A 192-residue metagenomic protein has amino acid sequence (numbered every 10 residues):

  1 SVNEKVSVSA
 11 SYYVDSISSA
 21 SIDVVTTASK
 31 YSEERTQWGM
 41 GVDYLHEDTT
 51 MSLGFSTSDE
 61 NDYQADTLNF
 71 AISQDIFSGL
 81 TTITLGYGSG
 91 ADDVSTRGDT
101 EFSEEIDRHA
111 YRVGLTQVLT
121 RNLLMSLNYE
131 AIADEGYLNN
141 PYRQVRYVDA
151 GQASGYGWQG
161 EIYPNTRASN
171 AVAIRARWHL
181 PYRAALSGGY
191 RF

Functional and structural regions predicted by a protein language model:
S1-V2, M40-Y44, F70-Q74, V113-Q117 (+1 more regions): Residues on the lipid-exposed face of transmembrane beta-strands in outer-membrane beta-barrel proteins
K5-V8, D48-L53, S78-I83, R121-L127 (+1 more regions): Repeated loop/turn-to-beta-strand initiation elements of outer-membrane beta-barrel proteins
A10-V14, L53-T57, L68-F70, L85-S89 (+2 more regions): Transmembrane beta-barrel strands of outer-membrane/channel proteins
S11, S21-T26, Y63-A71, G86 (+2 more regions): Outer-membrane beta-barrel translocator domains and adjoining extracellular loop/strand segments of Gram-negative
S11-S19, E47, S58-D62, G88-V94 (+2 more regions): Structural signature of outer-membrane beta-barrel domains
V24, S52-S56, S95-D99, A153-G160 (+2 more regions): Extracytoplasmic loops and strand-loop junctions of Gram-negative outer membrane beta-barrel proteins
A28-E34, E60-Q64, S73-D75, E101-D107 (+1 more regions): Replace "Gram-negative outer membrane beta-barrel proteins" with "bacterial and organellar outer membrane beta-barrel
T36-M40, D66-F70, D107-V113, N170-I174 (+2 more regions): Hydrophobic, lipid-facing positions within transmembrane beta-strands of outer-membrane proteins
